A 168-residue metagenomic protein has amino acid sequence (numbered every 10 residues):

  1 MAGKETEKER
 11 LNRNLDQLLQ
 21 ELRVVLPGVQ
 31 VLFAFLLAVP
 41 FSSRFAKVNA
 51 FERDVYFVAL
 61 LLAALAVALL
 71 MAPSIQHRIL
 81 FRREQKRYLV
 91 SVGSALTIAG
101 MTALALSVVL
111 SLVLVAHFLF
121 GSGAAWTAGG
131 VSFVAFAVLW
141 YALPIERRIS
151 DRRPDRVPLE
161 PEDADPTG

Functional and structural regions predicted by a protein language model:
M1-Q20, V25, V31, A38-L60 (+2 more regions): Cytosol-facing regions at membranes
